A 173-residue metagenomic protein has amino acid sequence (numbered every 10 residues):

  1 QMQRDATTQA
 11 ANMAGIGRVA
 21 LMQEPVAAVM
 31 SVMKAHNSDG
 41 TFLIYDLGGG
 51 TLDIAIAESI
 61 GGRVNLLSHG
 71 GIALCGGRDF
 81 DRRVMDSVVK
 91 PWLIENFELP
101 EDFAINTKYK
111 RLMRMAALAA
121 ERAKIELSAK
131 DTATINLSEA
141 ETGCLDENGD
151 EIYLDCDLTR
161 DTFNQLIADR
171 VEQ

Functional and structural regions predicted by a protein language model:
Q1-Q173: Oxyanion-binding/catalytic loops of NTP- or PPi-dependent enzymes
